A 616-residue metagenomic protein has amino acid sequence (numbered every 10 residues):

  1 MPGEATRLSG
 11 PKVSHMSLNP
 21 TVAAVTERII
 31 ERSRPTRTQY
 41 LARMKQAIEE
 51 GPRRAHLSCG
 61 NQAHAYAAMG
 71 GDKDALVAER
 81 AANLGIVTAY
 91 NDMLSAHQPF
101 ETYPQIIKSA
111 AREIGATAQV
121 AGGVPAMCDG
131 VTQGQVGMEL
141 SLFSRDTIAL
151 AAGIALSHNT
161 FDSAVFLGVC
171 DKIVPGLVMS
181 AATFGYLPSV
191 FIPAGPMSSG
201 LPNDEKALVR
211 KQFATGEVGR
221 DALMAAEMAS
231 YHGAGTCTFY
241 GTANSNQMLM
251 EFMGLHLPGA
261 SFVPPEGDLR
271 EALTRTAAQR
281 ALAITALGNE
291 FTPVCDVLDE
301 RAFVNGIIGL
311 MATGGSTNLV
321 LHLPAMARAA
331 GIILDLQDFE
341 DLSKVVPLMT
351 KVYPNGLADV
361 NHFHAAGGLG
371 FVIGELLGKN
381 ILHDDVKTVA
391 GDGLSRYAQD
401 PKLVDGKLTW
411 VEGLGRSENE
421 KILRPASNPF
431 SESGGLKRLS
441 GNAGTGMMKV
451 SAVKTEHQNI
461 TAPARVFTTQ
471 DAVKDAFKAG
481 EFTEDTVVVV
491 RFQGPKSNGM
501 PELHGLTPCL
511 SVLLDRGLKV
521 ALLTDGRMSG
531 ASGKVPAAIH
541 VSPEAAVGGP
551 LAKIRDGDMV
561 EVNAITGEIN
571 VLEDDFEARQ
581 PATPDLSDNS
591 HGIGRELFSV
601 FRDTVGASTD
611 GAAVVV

Functional and structural regions predicted by a protein language model:
M1-S14: N-terminal amphipathic/basic-hydrophobic helices that include classical n-h-c signal peptides and signal-anchor
P2-A5, F161, D515: Residue-level detector of transmembrane insertion/anchoring sites
P11-A82, T88-D92, A96, Q105-G122 (+7 more regions): Catalytic or ion-coupling anion/metal-binding cores of large enzyme and transporter domains
T102: Acidic/charged coordination and interface sites in well-structured regions
A121-N159: N-terminal small/polar loop signature for handling phosphorylated ligands or for N-terminal nucleophile
L156-L177, V190-I192: A short, small-residue-rich loop immediately preceding and capping a beta-strand
